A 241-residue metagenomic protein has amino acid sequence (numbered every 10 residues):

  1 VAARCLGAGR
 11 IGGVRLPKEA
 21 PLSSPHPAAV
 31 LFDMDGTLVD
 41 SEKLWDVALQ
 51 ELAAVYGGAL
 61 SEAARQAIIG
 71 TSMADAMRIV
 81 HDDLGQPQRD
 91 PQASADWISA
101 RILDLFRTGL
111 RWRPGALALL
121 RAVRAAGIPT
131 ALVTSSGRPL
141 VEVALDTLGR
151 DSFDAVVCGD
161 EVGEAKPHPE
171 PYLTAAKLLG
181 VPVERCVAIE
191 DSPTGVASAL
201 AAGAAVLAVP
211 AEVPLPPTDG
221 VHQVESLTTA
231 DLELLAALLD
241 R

Functional and structural regions predicted by a protein language model:
A2-A28, R121, I128, G137-R241: Asp-based, Mg2+/Mn2+-dependent phosphohydrolase catalytic module
S23-Q66: Active-site neighborhood of HAD-like aspartate-dependent phosphohydrolases
T37, T134-S136: Conserved phosphate-coupling serine/threonine residues in phosphotransfer and NTP-handling enzymes
L44, I68-S72, W97, R111-G115 (+3 more regions): Short beta->alpha linker loops
Q50-A53, S72-P87, A144, A176: Helix-loop "lid/cap" segments that line or gate small-molecule binding pockets
E51-V55, L119-I128: A short, Lys/Arg-enriched amphipathic alpha-helix followed by its capping loop at the start of a domain
V55-A59, L84-R89, A125, L148-S152 (+1 more regions): Short helix-capping segments at alpha-helix termini
V80-A118, A126: Metal-dependent phosphoesterase signature
